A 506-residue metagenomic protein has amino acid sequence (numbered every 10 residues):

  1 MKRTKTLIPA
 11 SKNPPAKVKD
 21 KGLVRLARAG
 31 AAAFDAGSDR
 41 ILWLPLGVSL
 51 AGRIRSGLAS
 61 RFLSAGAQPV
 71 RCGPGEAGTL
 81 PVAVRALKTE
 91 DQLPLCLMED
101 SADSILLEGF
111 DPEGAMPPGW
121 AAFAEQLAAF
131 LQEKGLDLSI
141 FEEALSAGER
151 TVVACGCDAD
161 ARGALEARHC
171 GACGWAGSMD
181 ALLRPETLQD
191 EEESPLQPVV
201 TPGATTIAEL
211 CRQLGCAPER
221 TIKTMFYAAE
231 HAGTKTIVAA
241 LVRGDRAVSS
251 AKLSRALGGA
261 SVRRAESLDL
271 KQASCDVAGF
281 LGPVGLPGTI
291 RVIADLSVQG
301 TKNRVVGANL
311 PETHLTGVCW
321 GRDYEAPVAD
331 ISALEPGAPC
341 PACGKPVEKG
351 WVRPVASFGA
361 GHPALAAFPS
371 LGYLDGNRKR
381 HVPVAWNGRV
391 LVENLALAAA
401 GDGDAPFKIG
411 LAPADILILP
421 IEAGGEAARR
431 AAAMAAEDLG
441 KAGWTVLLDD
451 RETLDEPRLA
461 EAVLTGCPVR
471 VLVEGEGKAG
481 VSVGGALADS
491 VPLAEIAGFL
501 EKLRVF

Functional and structural regions predicted by a protein language model:
K2-R451, G475-F506: TRNA-recognition modules of translation machinery and tRNA-sensing kinases, especially anticodon-binding
G279, L447-E474: Aromatic- and charge-enriched substrate-recognition/interaction segments in catalytic or ligand-/protein-binding
